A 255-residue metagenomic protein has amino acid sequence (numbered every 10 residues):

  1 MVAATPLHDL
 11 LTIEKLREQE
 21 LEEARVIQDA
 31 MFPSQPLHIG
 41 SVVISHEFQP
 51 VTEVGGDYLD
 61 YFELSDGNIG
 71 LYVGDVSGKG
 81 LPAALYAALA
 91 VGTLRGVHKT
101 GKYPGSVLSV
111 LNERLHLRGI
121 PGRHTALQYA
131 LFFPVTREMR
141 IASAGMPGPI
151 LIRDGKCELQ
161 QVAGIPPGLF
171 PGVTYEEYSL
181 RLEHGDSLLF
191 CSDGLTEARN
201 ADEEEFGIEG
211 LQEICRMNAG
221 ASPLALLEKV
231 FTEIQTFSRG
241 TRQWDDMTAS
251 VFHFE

Functional and structural regions predicted by a protein language model:
M1-A4: N-terminal membrane insertion elements
P6-L189, T236-E255: … and, occasionally, acidic/histidine-rich disordered N-termini of signaling adaptors
G101-V107, A219-L227: Short, charged, surface-exposed loops that flank catalytic or proteolytic processing sites
L151-D154, R199-E205: Cytochrome P450 core scaffold surrounding the K-helix E-X-X-R motif and the conserved "meander" helix-loop region
L195-E197: Short acidic/polar inter-strand loop motif in beta-rich domains
E205-A219: Divalent-cation-assisted or electrostatically stabilized phosphate/pyrophosphate-binding catalytic cores
V230: A conserved, positively charged/aromatic
